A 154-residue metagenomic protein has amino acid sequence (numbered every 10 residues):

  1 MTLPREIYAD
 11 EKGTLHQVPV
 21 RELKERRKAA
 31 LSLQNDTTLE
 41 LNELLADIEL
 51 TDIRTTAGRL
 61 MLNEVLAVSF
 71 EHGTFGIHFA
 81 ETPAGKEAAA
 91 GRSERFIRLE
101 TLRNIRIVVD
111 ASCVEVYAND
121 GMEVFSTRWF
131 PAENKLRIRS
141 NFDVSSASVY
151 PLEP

Functional and structural regions predicted by a protein language model:
M1-P154: Beta-rich accessory regions
